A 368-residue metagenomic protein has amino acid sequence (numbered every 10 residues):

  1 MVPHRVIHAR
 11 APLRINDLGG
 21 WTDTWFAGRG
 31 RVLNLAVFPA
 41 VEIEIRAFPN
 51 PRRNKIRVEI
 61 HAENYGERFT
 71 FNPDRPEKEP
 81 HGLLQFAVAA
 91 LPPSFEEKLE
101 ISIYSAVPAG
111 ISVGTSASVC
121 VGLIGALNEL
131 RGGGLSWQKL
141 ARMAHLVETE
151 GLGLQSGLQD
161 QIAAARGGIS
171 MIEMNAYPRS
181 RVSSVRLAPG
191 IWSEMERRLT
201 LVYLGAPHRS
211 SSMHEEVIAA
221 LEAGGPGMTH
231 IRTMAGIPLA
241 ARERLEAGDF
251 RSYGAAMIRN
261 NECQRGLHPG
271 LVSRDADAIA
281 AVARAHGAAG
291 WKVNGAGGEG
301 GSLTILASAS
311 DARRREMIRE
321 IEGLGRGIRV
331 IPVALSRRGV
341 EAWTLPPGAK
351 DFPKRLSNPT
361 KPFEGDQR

Functional and structural regions predicted by a protein language model:
M1-L18, T22-F26, N34-V37, E42-F95 (+3 more regions): C-terminal nucleotide
G66-T70, E97-A109: Glycine/charged-rich beta-loop-alpha catalytic/anionic-binding loops adjacent to active sites
E79-L84, T115, V119-L123, I237 (+1 more regions): Catalytic-loop motifs flanking and including active-site residues across diverse enzymes
F95-E100, G133-L140: Short secondary-structure capping/junction motifs at helix and strand boundaries
V107-I111, A289-W291: Short pre-catalytic strand/loop immediately N-terminal to key active-site residues, enriched for Gly-Thr
V113-G133, W137: DPxDG-like acidic metal-binding loop motif
V293-G298: Short acidic/histidine-rich active-site segments
